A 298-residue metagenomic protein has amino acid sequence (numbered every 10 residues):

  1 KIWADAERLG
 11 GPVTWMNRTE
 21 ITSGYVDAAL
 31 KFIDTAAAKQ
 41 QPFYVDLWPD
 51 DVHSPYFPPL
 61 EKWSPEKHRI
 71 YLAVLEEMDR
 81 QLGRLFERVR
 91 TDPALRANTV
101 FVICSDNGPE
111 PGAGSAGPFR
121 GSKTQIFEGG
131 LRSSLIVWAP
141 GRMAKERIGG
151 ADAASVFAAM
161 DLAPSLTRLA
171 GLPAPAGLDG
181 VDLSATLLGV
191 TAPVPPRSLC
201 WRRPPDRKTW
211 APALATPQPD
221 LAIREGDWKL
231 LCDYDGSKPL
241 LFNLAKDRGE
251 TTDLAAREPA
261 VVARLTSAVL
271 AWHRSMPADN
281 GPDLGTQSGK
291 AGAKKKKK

Functional and structural regions predicted by a protein language model:
K1-E7, G11, I21, L47 (+3 more regions): Core domains of carbohydrate- and sulfate-ester-processing enzymes
K1-K39: Active-site-proximal alpha/beta segments of enzymes that process anionic O-linked groups
G11-S23, S64-E77: The substrate-binding groove and active-site-proximal loops of carbohydrate-active enzymes, especially glycoside
W15, C200, A260-A263, S267 (+2 more regions): Low-complexity, Gly/Pro
D27-V74, E110, A116-G117, R142: Active-site His/acidic residue clusters
A38-V45, P93-F101, L131-S133, V194-P196 (+1 more regions): Loop/turn elements at helix/coil->beta-strand transitions in domains of secreted/extracellular proteins
P42, E77-A116: Metal-dependent active-site segment of extracytoplasmic phospho-/sulfohydrolases and closely related
G108-I126, M143, R147-A151, S155 (+3 more regions): C-terminal cap/loop subdomain of S1 sulfatases and analogous C-terminal strand-loop tails that border
